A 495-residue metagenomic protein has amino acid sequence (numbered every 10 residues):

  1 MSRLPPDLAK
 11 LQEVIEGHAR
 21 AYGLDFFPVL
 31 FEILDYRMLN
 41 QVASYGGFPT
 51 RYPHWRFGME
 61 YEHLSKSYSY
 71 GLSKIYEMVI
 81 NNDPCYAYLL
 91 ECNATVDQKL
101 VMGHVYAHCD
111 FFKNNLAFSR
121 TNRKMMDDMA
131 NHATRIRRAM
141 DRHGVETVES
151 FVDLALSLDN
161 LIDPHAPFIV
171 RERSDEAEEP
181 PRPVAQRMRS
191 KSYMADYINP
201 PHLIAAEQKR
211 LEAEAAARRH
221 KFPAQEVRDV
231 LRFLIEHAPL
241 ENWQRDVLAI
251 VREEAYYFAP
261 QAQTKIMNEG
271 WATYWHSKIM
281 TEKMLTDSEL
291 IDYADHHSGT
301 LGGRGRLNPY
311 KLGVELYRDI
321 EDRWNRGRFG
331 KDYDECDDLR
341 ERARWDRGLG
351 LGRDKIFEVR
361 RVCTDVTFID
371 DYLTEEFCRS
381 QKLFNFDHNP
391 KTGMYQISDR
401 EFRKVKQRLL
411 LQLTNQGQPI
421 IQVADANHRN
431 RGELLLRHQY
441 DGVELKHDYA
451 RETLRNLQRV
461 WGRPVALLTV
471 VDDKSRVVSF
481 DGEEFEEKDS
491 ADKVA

Functional and structural regions predicted by a protein language model:
S2, P6-C85, I204-A238, V477-S479: Auxiliary, metal-adjacent structural segments of Zn-dependent hydrolase domains
M38-S65, F168-S192, Y197, A205-E212 (+1 more regions): Extended, Lys/Arg-enriched charged tracts that mediate electrostatic binding to polyanionic substrates
L64, P84-V101, A259-T264: Short pre-active-site segment immediately N-terminal to the catalytic Zn-binding motif
G71-P84, A238-A255, D287-I291: Active-site-adjacent bridging/hinge elements
C92, V96, E212, E289-A495: Non-catalytic terminal regions of proteins
V101-F111, W275: Active-site His/Glu-centered metal-binding helix of metallohydrolases
F112-R173, E269, T273-L285, G299-P309: Post-HExxH zinc-binding segment in Zn-dependent metallohydrolases
V170-I266, W275: Internal metal/ion-chelating core segments
